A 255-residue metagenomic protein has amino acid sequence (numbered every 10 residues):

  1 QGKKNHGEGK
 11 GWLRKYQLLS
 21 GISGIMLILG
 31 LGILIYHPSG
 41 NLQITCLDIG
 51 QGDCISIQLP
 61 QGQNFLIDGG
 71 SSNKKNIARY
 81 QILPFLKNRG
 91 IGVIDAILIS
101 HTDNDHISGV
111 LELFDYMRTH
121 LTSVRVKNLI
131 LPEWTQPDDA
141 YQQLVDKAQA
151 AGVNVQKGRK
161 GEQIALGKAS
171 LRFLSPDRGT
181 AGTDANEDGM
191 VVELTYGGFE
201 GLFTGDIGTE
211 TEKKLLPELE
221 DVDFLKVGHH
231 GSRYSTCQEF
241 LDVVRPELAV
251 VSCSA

Functional and structural regions predicted by a protein language model:
Q1-A255: Non-globular, low-confidence helical/coil segments that flank catalytic cores
